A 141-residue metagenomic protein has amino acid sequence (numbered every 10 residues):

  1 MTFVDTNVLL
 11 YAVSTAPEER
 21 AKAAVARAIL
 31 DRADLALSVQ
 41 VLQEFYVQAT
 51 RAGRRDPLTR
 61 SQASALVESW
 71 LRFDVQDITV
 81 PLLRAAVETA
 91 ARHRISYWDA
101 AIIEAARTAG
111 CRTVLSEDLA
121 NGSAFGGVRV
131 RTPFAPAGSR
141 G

Functional and structural regions predicted by a protein language model:
M1, I103-G141: Acidic, PIN/NYN-like endoribonuclease modules and their adjacent C-terminal/linker elements
M1-L37, G53-S61, A137-G141: Short, well-structured N-terminal submotif of metal-dependent ribonuclease cores
D5-N7, E44, D99, D118: Acidic active-site catalytic centers that drive phospho-/nucleotidyl reactions and related ester hydrolyses
V41-L42, Q62, L82, I102: Short, conserved alpha-helical segments within structured domains
Y46-F73: Active-site-proximal, substrate-binding regions of enzyme catalytic domains and RNA-binding/basic surfaces
R72-V114: Active-site neighborhoods of divalent-metal-dependent phosphate/nucleic-acid chemistry enzymes
